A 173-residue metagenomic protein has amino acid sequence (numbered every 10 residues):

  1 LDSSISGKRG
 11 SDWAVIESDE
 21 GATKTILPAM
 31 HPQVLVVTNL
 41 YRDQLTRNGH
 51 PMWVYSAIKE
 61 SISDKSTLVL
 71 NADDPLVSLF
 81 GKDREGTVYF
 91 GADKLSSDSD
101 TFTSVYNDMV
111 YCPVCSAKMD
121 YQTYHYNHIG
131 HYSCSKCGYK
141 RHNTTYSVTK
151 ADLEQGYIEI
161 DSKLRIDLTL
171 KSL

Functional and structural regions predicted by a protein language model:
L1-S3, S63: Walker A (P-loop) phosphate-binding motif
S6: Active-site nucleotide-sugar/metal-binding loop of Leloir-type enzymes
R9-Q122: Flexible active-site lid/hinge loop adjacent to a nucleotide/diphosphate and Mg2+-phosphate binding pocket
G91-L173: Adenine nucleotide phosphate-binding catalytic loops in nucleotide-utilizing enzymes
